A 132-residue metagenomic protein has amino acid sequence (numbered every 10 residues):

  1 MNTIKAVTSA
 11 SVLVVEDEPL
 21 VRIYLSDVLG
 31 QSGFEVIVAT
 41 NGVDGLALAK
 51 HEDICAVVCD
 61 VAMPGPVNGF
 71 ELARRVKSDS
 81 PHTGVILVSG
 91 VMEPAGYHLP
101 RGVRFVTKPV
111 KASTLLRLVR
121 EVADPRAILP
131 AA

Functional and structural regions predicted by a protein language model:
M1-L13, P19, H82, T107 (+1 more regions): Non-catalytic signal-transmission and effector/linker regions of two-component phosphorelay proteins
L13, V38-A56: Acidic, metal-coordinating helix/loop segments flanking the phosphotransfer/catalytic sites of two-component signaling
P19-I37: Two-component/phosphorelay signaling modules centered on CheY-like receiver
N41-D44, V67-E71: Acidic catalytic/metal-coordinating carboxylates
A47, F70-H82: Short amphipathic alpha-helix used as the core "switch/output" element in two-component signaling
D60-V61: Active-site residues of response regulator receiver
V88-S89: Hydrophobic/aromatic residues positioned on beta-strands within the core alpha/beta folds
H98-V106: As written
